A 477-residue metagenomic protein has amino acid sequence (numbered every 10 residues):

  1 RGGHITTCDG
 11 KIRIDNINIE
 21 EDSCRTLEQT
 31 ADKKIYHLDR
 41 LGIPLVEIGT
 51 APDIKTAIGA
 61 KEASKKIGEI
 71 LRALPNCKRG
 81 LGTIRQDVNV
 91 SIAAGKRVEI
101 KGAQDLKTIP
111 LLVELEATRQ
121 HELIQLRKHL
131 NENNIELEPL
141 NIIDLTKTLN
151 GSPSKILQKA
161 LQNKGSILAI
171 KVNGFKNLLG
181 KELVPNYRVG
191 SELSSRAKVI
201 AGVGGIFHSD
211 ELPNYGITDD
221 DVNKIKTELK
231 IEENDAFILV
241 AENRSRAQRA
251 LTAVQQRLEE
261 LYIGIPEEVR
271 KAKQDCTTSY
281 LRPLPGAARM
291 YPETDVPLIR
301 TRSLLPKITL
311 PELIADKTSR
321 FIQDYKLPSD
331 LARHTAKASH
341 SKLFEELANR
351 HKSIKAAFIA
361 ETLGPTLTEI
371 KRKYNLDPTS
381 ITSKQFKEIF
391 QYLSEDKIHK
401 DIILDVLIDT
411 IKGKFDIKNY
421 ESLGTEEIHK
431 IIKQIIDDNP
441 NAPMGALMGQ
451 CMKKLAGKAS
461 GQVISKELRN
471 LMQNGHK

Functional and structural regions predicted by a protein language model:
R1-I308, S329, R350-I354: Basic, nucleic-acid-interacting segments
E69, A73-N76, R119, E369 (+3 more regions): Conserved helix-loop functional segments at active or binding sites
R302, E312-L347, F358-E361: Long, charged low-complexity interaction segments
K326, N349-I359, K397-I398, A442: Structural motif
H334-Y374, I381-Y392: Long, well-ordered mid-to-C-terminal structural blocks that present hydrophobic/aromatic surfaces
S341-F344, A360, G364-R372, Q391 (+7 more regions): Amphipathic alpha-helical core segments of compact helical bundles
I354, A446-K477: Short, amphipathic C-terminal "tail helix"
P378-K387, E395-K458: Strongly charged, low-complexity linkers/loops
